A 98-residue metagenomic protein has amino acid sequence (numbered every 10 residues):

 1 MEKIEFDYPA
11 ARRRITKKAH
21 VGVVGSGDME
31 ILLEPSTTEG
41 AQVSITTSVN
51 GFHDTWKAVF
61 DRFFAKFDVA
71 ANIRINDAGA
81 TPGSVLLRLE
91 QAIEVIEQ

Functional and structural regions predicted by a protein language model:
M1-Q98: N-terminal intrinsically disordered, cationic/polar leader segments that include organellar targeting peptides
